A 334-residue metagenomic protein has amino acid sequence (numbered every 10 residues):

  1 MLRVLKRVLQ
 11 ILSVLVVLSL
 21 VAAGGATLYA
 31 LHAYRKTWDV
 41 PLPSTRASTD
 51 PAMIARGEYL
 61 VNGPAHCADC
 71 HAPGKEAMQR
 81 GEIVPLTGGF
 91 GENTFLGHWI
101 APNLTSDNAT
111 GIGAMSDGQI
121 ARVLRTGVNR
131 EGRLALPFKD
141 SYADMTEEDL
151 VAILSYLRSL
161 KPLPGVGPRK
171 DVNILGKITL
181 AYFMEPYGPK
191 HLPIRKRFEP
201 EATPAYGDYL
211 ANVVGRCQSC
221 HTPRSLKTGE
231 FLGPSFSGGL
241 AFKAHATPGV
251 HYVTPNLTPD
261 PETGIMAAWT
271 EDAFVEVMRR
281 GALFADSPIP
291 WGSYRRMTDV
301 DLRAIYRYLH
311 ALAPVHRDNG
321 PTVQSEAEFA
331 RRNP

Functional and structural regions predicted by a protein language model:
L2-T37: N-terminal type II signal-anchor transmembrane helix that functions as the membrane-insertion/stop-transfer segment
W38-N62, L180-N212: Electrostatic cytochrome c docking/interface patches
G57, P64-G74, I153, G207-L210 (+3 more regions): The canonical Cys-X-X-Cys-His
Y59-I100: Extracytoplasmic/periplasmic/luminal assembly and interaction segments in envelope/secretory/respiratory proteins
G88-Q119, D140-L150, S235-V277, W291-L302: Electron-transfer interface patches adjacent to heme c in soluble/periplasmic c-type cytochromes and di-/multiheme
S116-R130, S141-G167, T270-F284, G292-G320: C-terminal capping alpha-helices of c-type cytochrome domains
G165-Y182, P321-Q324: Extended, well-folded interaction surfaces typified by the phenylalanyl-tRNA synthetase beta subunit core
S225-G239: Small/polar (Gly/Ser/Thr/Ala-rich) solvent-exposed segments that form structured loops/beta-strands/short helices used
